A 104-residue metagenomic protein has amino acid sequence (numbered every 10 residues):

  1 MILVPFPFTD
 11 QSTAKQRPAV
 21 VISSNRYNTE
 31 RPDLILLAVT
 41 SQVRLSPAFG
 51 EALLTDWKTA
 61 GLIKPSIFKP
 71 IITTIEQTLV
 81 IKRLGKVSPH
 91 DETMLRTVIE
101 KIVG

Functional and structural regions predicted by a protein language model:
M1-P7: Short coil-to-beta transition motif at edge beta-strands of beta-rich domains
I2, V20, T97-K101: Residue-level marker of intrinsically disordered, low-complexity segments enriched for small/polar residues
P7, N25, I71: Anionic group-transfer/hydrolysis microenvironments
F8, S41, P65-I67: Short, flexible segments with low predicted structural confidence
D10-S12, S88: Flexible interhelical turns and helix-capping residues at alpha-helix boundaries within structured domains
S12-Q16, V21-D56: Compact nucleic-acid interaction/catalytic patches
W57-G104: C-terminal terminal-subdomain/extension
